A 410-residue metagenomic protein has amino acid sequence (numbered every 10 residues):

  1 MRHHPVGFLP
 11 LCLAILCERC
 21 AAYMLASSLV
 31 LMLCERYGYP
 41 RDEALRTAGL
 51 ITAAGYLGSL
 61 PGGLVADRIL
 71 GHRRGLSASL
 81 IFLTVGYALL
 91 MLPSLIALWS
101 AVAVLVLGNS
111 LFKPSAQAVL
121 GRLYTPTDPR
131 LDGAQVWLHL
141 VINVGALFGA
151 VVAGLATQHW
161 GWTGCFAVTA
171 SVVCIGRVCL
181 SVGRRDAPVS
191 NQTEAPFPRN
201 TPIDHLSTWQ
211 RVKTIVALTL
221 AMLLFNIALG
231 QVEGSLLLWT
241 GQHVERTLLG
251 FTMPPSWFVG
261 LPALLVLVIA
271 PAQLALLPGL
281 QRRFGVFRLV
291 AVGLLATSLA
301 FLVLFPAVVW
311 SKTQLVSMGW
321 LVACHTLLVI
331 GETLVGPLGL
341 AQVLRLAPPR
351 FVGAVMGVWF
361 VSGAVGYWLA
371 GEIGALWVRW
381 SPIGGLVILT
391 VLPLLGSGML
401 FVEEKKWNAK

Functional and structural regions predicted by a protein language model:
R2-R36, R211-S235, T326, I330: Pair of pore-lining "gating" transmembrane helices in MFS-fold secondary transporters
L25-E43, G234-S256: Short amphipathic helix-loop junctions that connect adjacent transmembrane helices in Major Facilitator Superfamily/SLC
R46-A66, G260-Q273: Central cavity-lining transmembrane alpha-helices of secondary-active solute carriers, predominantly the Major
S59-L92: Conserved MFS/SLC helix-loop-helix module at the cytosolic interface between two early adjacent transmembrane helices
R68-L80, P278-L295: Cytoplasmic membrane-interface "Motif A"-like loop-to-helix N-cap segments of 12-TM Major Facilitator Superfamily
I81-L98, L295-T313: C-terminal ends and interior cores of transmembrane alpha-helices in multi-pass membrane transporters/permeases
R130-V151, T157, A170-G176, P262 (+1 more regions): Glycine-rich segments within core transmembrane alpha-helices of 12-TM secondary carriers
T163-V182, I383-E403: Symmetry-related core transmembrane helices of the 12-TM Major Facilitator Superfamily/SLC fold
